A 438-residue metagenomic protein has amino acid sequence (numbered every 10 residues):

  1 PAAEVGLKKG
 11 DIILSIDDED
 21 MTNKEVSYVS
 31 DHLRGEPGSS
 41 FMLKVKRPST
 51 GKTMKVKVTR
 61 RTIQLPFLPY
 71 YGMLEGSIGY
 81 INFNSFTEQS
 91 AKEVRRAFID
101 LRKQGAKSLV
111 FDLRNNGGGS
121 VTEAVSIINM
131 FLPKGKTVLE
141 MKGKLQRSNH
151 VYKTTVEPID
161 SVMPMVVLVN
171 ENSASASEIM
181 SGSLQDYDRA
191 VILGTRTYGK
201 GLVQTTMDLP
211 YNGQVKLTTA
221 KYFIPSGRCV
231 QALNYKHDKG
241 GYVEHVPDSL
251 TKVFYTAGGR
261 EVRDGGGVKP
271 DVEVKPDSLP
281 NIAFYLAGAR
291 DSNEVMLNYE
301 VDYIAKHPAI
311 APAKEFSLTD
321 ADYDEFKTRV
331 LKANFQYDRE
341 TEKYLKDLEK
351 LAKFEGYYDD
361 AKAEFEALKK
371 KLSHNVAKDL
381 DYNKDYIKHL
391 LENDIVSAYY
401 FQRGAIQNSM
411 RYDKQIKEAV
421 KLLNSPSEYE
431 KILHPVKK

Functional and structural regions predicted by a protein language model:
P1-K9, L14-P210, K221, N408: Cleft-lining beta-strand/loop regions that shape enzyme active-site pockets
I78, A190, Q214-V215, D291 (+2 more regions): Alpha-helical protein-protein interaction elements
A176, D188-R189, L193-T195, G199-R260 (+1 more regions): Polar, glycine-rich mid-to-C-terminal structural blocks that act as macromolecule-binding/assembly scaffolds
C229-K438: Conserved functional hotspot residues or short segments at active or partner-binding sites across diverse domains
